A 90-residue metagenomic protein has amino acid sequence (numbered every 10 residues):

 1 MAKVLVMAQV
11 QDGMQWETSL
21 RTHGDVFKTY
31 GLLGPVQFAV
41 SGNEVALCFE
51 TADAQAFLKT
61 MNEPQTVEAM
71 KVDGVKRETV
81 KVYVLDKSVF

Functional and structural regions predicted by a protein language model:
M1-F90: Short S/T/G/P-rich N-terminal loop/turn motif that feeds into the first structured element of a domain
